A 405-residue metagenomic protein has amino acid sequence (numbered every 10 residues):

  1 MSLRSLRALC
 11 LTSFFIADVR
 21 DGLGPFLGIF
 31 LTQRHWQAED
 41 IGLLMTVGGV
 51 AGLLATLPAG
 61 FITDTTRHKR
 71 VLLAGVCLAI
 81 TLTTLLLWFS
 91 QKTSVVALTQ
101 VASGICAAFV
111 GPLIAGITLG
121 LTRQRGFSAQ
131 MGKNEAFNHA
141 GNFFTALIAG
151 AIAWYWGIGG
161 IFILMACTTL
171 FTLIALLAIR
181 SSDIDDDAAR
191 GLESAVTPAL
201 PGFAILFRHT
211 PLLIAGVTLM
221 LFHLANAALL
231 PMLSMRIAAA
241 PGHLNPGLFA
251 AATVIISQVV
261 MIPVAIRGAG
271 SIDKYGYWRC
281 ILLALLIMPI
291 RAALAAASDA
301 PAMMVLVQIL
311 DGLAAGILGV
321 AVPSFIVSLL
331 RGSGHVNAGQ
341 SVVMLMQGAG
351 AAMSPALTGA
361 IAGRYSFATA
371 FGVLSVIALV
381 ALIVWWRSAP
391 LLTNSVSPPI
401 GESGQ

Functional and structural regions predicted by a protein language model:
M1-L3, D183-A215, G401-Q405: Juxtamembrane intracellular "pre-TM" segments in multi-pass secondary transporters
S2-G49, I214, H223-I237: Helix-loop boundary and gating motifs at the non-cytosolic
Q37-V47, P241-Q258, A338-S341: Loop-to-transmembrane helix entry
A55-H68, A153, V264-G276: Helix-to-loop junctions at the C-terminal end of transmembrane segments in multipass secondary transporters
V71-L85, R279-A293: Structural signature of the two symmetry-related core transmembrane helices
V101-N138: Cytoplasmic helix-loop-helix junction between adjacent transmembrane helices in 12-TM secondary transporters
F109-T122, I317-R331: Intracellular juxtamembrane helix-capping segments at the cytosolic ends of symmetry-related transmembrane helices
H335-R364: A late C-terminal transmembrane helix in Major Facilitator Superfamily
